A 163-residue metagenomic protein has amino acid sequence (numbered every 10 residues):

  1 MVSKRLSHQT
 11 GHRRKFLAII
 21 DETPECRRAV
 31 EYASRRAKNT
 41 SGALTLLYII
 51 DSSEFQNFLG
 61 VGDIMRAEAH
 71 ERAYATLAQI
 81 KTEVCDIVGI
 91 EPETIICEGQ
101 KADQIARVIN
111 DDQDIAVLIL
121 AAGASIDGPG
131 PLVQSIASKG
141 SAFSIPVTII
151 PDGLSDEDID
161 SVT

Functional and structural regions predicted by a protein language model:
M1-R5, N110-T163: Gly/Ser-rich helix-loop-strand patches that form or flank binding pockets for ribonucleotide-derived cofactors
T10-G60, F143: Small/aliphatic-rich secondary-structure junction motif
R28-Y32, R107-V108, S135: A short acidic, amphipathic alpha-helical/loop segment
Y48-A75, E157-T163: Acidic, proline/glycine-rich short linear motifs
V84-V88: Short helix-capping segments at alpha-helix termini
P92-T94: Rossmann-fold cofactor-recognition segment
I96-Q104: Charged docking surfaces used in two-component/phosphorelay signaling
